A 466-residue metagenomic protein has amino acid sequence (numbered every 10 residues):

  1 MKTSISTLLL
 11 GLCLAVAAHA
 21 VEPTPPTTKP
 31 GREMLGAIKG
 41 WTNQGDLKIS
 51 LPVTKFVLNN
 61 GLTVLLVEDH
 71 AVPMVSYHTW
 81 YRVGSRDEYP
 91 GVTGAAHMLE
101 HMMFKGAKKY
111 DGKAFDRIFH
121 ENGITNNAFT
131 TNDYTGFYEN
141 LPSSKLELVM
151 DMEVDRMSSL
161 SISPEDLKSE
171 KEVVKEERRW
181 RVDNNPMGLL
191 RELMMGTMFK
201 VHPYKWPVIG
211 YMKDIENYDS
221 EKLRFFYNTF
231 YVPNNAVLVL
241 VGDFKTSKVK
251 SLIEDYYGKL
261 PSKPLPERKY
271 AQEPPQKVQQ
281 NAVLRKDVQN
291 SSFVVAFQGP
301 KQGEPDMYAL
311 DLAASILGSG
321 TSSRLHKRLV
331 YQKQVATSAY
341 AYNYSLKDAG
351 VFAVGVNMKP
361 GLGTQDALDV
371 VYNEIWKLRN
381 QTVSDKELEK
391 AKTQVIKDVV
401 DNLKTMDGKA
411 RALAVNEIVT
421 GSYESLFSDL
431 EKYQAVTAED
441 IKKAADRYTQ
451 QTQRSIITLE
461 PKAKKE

Functional and structural regions predicted by a protein language model:
M1-I5: Positively charged n-region of N-terminal signal peptides that target proteins for export
T7-A17: Bacterial N-terminal signal peptides
E22-M34, K200, V208, P233 (+2 more regions): An aromatic/glycine/proline-enriched structural segment found at the starts of mature extracellular/organellar domains
P30, G36-K55, M195-A236, P264 (+4 more regions): Histidine-acidic residue clusters that define the catalytic metal-binding segment of zinc metallopeptidase domains
G40-Y81: Mature N-terminal segment immediately following signal peptide/propeptide cleavage in secreted/periplasmic
V67, V72-E88, G94-M98, G112-M157 (+5 more regions): M16 family metallopeptidases and their MPP-like homologs
T93-A107: Active-site SXXK
K105-K108, M157-E165, V383: Short, polar/flexible loop-turn hinges at active-site or ligand-entry regions and domain interfaces
